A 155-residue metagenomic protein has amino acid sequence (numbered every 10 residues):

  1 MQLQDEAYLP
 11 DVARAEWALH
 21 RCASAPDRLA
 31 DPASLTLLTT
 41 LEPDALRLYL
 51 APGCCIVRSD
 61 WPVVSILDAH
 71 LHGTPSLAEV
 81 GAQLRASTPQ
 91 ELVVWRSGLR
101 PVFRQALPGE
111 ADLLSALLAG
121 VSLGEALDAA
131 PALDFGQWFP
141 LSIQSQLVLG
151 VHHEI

Functional and structural regions predicted by a protein language model:
M1-T40, L99, R104-I155: Long, charge-rich, low-complexity alpha-helical segments
D11-V12, D44-Y49, Q83-R85, P140: A general structural signal for short secondary-structure junctions and capping/turn motifs
P26, T40, L46-R58: Hydrophobic, aromatic-enriched interface-forming segments
P26-A30, L46, S65-I66, A86: N-terminal start-of-chain detector that recognizes signal peptides and the immediate post-cleavage beginning
T40-D44, A78-G81: Short secondary-structure capping micro-motifs at structural edges
L50-A119: Low-complexity, glycine/alanine/valine/leucine- and proline-rich hydrophobic stretches
